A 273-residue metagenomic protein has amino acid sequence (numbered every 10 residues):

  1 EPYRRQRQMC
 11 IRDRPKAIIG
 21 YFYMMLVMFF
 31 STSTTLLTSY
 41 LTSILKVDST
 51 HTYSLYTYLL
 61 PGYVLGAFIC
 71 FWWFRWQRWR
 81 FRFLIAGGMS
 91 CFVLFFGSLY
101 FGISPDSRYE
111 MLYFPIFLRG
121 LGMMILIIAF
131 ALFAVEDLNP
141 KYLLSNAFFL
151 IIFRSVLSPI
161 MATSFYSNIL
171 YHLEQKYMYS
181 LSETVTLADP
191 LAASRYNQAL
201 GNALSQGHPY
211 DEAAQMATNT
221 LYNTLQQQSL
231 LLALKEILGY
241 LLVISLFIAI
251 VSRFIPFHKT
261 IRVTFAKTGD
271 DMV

Functional and structural regions predicted by a protein language model:
E1-I11: Single conserved hydrophobic/aromatic residue that forms the stacking wall/gate of nucleotide- or nucleobase-binding
R4-R5, F95-F96, S245-A249: Hydrophobic core of alpha-helical transmembrane segments in multi-pass integral membrane proteins
R5, W73-R75, F254-P256: Structural signal for the C-terminal ends of transmembrane alpha-helices and the immediately following loop
R12-Q175: 12-transmembrane solute porter fold
T34, H51-L59, A67, I250 (+2 more regions): C-terminal low-complexity, acidic/polar tails when present
S158-F254, V263-V273: Hydrophobic transmembrane architecture of multi-pass small-molecule transporters
